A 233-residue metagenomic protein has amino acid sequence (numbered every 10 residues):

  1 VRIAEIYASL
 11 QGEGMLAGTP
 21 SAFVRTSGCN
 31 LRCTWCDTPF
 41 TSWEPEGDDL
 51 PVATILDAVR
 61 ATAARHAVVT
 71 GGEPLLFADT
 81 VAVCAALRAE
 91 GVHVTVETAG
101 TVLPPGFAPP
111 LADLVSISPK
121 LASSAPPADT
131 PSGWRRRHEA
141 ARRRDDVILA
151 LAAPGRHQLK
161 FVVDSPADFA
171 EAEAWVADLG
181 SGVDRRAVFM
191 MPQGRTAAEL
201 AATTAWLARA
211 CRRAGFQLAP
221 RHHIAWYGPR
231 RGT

Functional and structural regions predicted by a protein language model:
V1, A8, P20-S21, R32-L114: Conserved Radical SAM active-site core
V1-P20, A214, G232: Short, Lys/Arg-rich amphipathic segments at extreme N-termini
I6-S9, T70, V162, M191: Short hydrophobic segments within beta-strands
L10, T62, V176-L179: Alpha-helix boundary/capping residues
S27, L31: Cys/His-enriched microdomains
L56, L76-T233: Conserved AdoMet/S-adenosylmethionine-binding subsite of the radical SAM
